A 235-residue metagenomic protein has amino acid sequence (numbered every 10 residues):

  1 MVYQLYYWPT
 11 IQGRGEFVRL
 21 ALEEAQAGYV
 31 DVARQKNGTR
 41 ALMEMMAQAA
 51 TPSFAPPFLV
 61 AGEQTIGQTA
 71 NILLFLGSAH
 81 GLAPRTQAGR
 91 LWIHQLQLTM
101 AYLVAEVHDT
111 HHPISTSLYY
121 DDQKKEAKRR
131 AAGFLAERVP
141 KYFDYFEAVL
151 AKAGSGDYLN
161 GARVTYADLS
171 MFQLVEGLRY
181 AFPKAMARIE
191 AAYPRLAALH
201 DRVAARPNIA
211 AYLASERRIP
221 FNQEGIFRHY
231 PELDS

Functional and structural regions predicted by a protein language model:
M1-A132, Y230-D234: GST-like domain detector, emphasizing the conserved glutathione-binding G-site in the N-terminal thioredoxin-like
A88, L96-A205: GST-like fold's C-terminal all-alpha helical module
A210-S215: C-terminal anion-handling pockets and recognition modules
E216-S235: Acidic/histidine-enriched, glycine/proline-rich intrinsically disordered or flexible terminal extensions
